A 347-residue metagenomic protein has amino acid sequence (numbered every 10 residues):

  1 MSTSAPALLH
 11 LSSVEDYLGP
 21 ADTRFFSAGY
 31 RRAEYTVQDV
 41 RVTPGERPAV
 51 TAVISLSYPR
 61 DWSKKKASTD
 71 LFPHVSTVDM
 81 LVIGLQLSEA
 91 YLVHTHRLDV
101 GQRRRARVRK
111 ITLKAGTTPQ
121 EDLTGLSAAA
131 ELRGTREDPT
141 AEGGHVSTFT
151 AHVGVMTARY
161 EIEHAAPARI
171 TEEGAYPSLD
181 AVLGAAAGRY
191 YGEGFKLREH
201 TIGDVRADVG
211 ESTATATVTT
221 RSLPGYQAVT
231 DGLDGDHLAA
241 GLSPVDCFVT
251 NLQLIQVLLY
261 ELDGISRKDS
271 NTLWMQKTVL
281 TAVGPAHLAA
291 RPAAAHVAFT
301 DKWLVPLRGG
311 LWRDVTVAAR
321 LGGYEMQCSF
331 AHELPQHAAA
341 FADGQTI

Functional and structural regions predicted by a protein language model:
M1-A67, H164-L242: Non-catalytic linker/capping segments at the edges of enzyme domains
M1-G19, G125, A129-G192, A294-I347: HotDog/MaoC-like acyl-thioester-processing domains
S27, R32, T36-P44, V50 (+4 more regions): Hydrophobic, glycine-enriched assembly/anchoring segments
V37, V108-K110, I202, M275-K277 (+1 more regions): Hydrophobic residues on conserved beta-strands that form the core of alpha/beta folds
R47-R97, G101, P224-N271: Hot-dog-fold acyl-thioester-processing enzymes
H74, E121-L123, P139-G144, G241-V245 (+2 more regions): Short, low-complexity cationic-aromatic patches
M80, R109-I111, F149, T250 (+2 more regions): One face of beta-strands
S88-R133, V257-K302: Hydrophobic beta-strand-centered segment that forms part of the acyl-chain substrate-binding groove
